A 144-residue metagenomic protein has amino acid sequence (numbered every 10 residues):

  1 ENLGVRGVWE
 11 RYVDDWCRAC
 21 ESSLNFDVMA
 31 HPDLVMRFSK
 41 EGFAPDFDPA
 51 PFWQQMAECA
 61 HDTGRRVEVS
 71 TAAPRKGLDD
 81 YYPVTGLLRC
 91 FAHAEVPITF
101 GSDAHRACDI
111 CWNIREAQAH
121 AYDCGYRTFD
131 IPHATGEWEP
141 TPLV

Functional and structural regions predicted by a protein language model:
E1-T63: Extended substrate/RNA-proximal surfaces in nucleic-acid metabolism proteins
G42-V144: Charged catalytic cores and adjacent phosphate/nucleic-acid-binding surfaces used for phosphate/nucleic-acid chemistry
